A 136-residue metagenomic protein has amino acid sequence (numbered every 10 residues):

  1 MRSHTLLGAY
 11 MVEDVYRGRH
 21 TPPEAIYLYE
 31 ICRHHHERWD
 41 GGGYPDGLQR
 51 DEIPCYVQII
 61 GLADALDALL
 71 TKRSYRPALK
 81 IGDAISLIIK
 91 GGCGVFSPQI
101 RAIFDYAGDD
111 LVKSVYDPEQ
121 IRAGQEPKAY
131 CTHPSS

Functional and structural regions predicted by a protein language model:
M1-S136: Histidine- and acidic-residue-rich, metal-dependent catalytic cores
